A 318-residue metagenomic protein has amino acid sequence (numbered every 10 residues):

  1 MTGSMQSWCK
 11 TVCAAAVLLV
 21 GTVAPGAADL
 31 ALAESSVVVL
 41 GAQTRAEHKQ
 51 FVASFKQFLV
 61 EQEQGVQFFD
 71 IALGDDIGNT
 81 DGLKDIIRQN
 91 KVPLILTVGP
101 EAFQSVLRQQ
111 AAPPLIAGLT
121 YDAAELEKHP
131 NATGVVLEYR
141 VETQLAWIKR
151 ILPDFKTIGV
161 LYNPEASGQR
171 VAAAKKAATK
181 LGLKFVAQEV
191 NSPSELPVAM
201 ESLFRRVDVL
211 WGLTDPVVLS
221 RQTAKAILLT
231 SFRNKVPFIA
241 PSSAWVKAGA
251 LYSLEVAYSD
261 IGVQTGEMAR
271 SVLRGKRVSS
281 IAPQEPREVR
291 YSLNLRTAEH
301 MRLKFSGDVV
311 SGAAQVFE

Functional and structural regions predicted by a protein language model:
T2-A16: Bacterial N-terminal signal peptides that target proteins for export
W8, G21-T22, A33, I148: Low-complexity, intrinsically disordered/propeptide-like segments
C9, T22-V23, E63, I87: Generic low-complexity, intrinsically disordered sequence content enriched in small uncharged/hydrophobic residues
L19-D29: C-terminal segment of classical bacterial N-terminal signal peptides
A28-E318: Short hydrophobic alpha-helices and adjacent helix-cap/hinge residues
